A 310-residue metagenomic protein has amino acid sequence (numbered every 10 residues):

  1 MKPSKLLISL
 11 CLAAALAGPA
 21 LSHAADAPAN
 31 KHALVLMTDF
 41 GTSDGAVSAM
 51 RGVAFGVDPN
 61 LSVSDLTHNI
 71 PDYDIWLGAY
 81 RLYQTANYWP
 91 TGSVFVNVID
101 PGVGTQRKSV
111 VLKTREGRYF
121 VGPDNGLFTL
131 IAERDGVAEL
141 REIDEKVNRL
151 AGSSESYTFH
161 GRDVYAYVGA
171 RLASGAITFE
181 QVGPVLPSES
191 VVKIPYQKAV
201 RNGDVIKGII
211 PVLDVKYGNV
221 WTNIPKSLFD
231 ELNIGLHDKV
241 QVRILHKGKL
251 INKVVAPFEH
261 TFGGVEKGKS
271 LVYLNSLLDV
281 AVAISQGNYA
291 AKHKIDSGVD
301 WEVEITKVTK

Functional and structural regions predicted by a protein language model:
M1-L10: Bacterial N-terminal signal peptides that target proteins for export
S9-P19: Bacterial N-terminal signal peptides
S22-A24: Boundary at the C-terminal end of the N-terminal hydrophobic targeting segment
A27, K31-N69: N-terminal glycine-rich anion-binding loop in soluble enzyme alpha/beta folds
A33, G45, V57-V63, Y73-Y80 (+2 more regions): Active-site histidine-anchored catalytic micro-motif
V53, V57-N60, T85-W89, R134 (+2 more regions): Change "in soluble alpha/beta enzymes" to "in soluble alpha/beta proteins
S153-L236: Anionic-ligand-binding alpha/beta catalytic cores of soluble enzymes and soluble regulatory domains that recognize
W221-K294: A conserved acidic, glycine/proline-rich C-terminal tail/linker
